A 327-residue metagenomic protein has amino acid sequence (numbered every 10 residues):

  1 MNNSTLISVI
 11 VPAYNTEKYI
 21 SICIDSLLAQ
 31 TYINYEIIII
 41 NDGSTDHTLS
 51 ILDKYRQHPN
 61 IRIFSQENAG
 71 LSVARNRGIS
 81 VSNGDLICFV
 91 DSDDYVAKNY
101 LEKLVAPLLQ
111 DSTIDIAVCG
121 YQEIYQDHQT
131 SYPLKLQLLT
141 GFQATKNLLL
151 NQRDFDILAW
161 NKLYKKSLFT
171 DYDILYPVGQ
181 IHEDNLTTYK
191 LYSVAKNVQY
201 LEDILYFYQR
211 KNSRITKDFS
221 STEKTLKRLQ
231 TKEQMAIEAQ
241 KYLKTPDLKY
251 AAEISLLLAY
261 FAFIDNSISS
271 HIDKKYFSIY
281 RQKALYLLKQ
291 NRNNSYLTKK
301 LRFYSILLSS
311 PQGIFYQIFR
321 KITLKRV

Functional and structural regions predicted by a protein language model:
M1-L28: N-proximal low-complexity "stem/linker" segments adjacent to membrane-targeting elements
K18-S21, D46-K54, Y95, N99: Acidic helix N-cap motif at the loop->helix transition within catalytic regions of sugar-transfer enzymes
S26, N41-S50, E67, D91: A conserved acidic beta->alpha catalytic loop
Q66-S82, S92: Glycine-rich, basic loop-to-helix element that forms the pyrophosphate-binding segment of sugar-nucleotide handling
I87: Short aromatic/hydrophobic "clamp" motif used to bind/position activated sugar donors
S92-Q199, Q209-E223: Donor-binding/catalytic cores of nucleotide-activated saccharide and glycerol-phosphate transferases/polymerases
L205-N212, D218-P246, N266, S270-N291: Catalytic core of nucleotide-sugar-dependent glycosyltransferases
S269-V327: Membrane-interface aromatic/basic loop that binds lipid-linked glycans or pyrophosphate carriers, typified by
